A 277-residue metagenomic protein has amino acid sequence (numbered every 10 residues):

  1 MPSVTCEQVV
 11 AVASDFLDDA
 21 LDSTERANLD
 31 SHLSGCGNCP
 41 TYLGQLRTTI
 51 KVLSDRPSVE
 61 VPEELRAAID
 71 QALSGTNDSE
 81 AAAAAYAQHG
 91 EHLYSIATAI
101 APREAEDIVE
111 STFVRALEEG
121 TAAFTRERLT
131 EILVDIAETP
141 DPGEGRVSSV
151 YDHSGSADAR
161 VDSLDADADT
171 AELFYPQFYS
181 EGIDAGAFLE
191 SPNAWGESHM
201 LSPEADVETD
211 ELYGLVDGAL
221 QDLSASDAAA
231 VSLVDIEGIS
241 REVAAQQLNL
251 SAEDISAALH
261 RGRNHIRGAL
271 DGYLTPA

Functional and structural regions predicted by a protein language model:
M1-S34, D55: Short, amphipathic alpha-helical interaction patch
P2, P57-Q71, S149-Y151, A159 (+6 more regions): C-terminal edge and immediately downstream basic/flexible tail or linker adjoining helix-turn-helix-like DNA-binding
E7-V9, N77, Q88, A166-A229 (+1 more regions): Amphipathic alpha-helical segment used for protein-protein interaction
A13, G37-V61, A68-L73: Short alpha-helical interface segments
G37-P40, R47, S54, G90 (+5 more regions): C-terminal flanking helix
P62, R66, D70, G90-E91 (+4 more regions): Σ70-family region 2.3-2.4 aromatic/basic alpha-helix that recognizes the −10 promoter and nucleates DNA melting
S74-S95, P102, L117, A123: A short, charge-rich alpha-helical start-of-domain segment used by transcription regulators
E138, V216-A219, D227, I236 (+2 more regions): DNA-recognition helix of helix-turn-helix
